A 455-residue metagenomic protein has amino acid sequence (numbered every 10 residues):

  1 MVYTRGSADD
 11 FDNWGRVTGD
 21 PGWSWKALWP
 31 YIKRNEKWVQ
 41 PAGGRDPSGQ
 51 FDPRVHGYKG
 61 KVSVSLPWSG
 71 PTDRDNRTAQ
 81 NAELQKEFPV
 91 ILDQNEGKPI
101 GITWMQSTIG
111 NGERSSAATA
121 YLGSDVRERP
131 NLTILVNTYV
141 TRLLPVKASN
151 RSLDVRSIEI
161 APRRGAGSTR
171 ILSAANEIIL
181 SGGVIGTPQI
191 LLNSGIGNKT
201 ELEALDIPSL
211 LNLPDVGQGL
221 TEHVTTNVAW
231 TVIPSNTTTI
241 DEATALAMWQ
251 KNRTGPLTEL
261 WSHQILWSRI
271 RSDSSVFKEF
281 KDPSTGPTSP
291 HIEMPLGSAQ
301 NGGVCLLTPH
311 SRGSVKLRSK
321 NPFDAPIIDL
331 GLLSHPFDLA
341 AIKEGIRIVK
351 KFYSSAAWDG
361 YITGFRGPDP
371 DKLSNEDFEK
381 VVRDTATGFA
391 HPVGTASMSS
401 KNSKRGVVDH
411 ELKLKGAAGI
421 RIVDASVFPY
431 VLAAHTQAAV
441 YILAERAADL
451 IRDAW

Functional and structural regions predicted by a protein language model:
M1-W455: Structural core of flavin- and non-heme-iron oxidoreductases, emphasizing the beta-strand/alpha-helix scaffold
